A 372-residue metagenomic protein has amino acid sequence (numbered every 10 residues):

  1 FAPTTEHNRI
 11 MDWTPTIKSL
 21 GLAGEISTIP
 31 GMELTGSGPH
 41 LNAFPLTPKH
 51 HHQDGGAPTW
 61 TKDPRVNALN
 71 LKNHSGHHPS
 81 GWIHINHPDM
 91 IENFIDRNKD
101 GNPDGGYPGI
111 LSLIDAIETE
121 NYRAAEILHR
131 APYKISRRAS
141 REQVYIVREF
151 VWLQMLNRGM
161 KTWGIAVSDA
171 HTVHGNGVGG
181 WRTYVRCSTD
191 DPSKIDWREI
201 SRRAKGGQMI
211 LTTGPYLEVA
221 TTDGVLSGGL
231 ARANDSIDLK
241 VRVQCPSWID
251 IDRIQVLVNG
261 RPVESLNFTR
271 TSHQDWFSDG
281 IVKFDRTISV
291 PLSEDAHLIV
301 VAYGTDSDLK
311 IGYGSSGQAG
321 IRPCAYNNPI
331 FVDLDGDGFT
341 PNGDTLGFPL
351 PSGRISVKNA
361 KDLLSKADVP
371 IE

Functional and structural regions predicted by a protein language model:
F1-E372: Extended, charged catalytic domains and RNA/DNA-binding interfaces, predominantly in divalent-metal-using enzymes
